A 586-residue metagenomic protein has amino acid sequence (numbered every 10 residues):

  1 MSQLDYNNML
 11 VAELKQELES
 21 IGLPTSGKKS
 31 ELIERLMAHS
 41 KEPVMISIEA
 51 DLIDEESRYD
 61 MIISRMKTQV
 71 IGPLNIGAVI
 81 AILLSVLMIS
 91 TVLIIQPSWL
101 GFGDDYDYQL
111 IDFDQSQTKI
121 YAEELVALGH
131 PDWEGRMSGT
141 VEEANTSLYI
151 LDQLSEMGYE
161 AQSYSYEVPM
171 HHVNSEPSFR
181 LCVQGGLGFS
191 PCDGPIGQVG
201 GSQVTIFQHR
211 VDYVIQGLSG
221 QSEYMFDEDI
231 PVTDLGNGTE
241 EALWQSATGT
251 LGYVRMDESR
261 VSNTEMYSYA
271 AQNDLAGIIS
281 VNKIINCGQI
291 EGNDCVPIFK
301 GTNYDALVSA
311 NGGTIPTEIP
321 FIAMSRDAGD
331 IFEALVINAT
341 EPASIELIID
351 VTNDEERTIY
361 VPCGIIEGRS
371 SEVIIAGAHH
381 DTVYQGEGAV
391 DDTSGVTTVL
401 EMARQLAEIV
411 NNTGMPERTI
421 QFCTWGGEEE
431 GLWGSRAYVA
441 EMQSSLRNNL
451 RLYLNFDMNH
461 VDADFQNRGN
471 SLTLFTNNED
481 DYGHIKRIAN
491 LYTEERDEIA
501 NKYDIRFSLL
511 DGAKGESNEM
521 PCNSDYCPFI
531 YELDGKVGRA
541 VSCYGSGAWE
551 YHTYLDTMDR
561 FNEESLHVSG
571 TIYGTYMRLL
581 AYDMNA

Functional and structural regions predicted by a protein language model:
M1-E49: Basic helix-extension-helix modules of the SAP/HeH family
M1-S2, A38, P43-D104: Secretory targeting signatures
I120-L251, E258: Noncatalytic luminal/extracellular "stalk/propeptide" segments of secretory-pathway proteins
T140-V141, G200-T314, E318, E387 (+2 more regions): Extracellular/luminal Protease-associated
Q216-E240, L307-A389, R404, E408-G414: Soluble metallo-hydrolase cores and metallopeptidase-like ectodomains found primarily in the secretory/periplasmic
G329, S371, W425-C543, A548-E550: Metal-dependent peptidase/peptidase-like ectodomains
L406-W433: Short helix-loop-beta-strand segments that form the rim/entrance of peptidase-like active sites
G547-A586: His/Asp/Glu-rich mid-to-C-terminal helical/loop segments that flank catalytic regions of hydrolases
